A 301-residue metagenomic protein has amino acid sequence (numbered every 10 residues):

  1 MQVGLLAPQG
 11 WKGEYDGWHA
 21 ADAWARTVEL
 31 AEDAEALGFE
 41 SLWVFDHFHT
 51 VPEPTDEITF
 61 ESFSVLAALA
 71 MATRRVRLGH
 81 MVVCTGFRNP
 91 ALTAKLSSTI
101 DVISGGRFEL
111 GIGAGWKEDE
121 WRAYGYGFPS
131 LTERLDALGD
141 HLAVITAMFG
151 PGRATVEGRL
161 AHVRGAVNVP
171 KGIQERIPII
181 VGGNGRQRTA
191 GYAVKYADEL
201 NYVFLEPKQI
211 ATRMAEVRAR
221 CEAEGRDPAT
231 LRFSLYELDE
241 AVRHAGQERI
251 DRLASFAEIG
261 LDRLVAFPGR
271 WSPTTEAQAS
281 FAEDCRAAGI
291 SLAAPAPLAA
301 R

Functional and structural regions predicted by a protein language model:
M1-A72, I177, S272, E283-D284 (+1 more regions): N-terminal beta1-alpha1-beta2 module of alpha/beta enzyme domains
M1-W18, R75, W116-Y124, E157-I177 (+1 more regions): N-terminal small/glycine-rich loop or linker at the start of catalytic domains across soluble metabolic enzymes
V3-A7, L42-V44, R77-H80, F108-I112 (+4 more regions): Hydrophobic faces of well-ordered beta-strands that scaffold small-molecule active sites in alpha/beta enzyme cores
Q9-A25, V83-A91, T132, Q174-G185 (+1 more regions): Active-site mouth loops of central-metabolism enzymes
A21-A34, T93-L96, G182-K195, R243-A257 (+1 more regions): Short, acidic/polar
E35-A36, L66-R75, S97, D101-R107 (+4 more regions): Acidic (Asp/Glu)-rich catalytic clusters
G86-Y196, A211, A215-V217, E224: Internal, glycine-rich beta/alpha segment that forms the wall or movable "lid" of small-molecule/cofactor binding
R134, G139-T146, I210-V217, P273-A300: C-terminal helical cap(s) of enzyme catalytic domains, especially alpha/beta-barrels
